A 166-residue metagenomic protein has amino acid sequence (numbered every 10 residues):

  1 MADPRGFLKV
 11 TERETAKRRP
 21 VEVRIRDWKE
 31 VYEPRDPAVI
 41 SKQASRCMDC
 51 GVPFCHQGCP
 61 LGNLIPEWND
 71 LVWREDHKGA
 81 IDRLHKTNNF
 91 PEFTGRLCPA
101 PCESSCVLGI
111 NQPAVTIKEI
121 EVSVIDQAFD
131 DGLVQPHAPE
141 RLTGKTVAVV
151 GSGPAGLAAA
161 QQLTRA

Functional and structural regions predicted by a protein language model:
M1-T146: Ferredoxin-type iron-sulfur electron-transfer modules and their immediate structural context
K145-A166: N-terminal Rossmann-like FAD-binding beta1-loop-alpha1 element of flavoenzymes
